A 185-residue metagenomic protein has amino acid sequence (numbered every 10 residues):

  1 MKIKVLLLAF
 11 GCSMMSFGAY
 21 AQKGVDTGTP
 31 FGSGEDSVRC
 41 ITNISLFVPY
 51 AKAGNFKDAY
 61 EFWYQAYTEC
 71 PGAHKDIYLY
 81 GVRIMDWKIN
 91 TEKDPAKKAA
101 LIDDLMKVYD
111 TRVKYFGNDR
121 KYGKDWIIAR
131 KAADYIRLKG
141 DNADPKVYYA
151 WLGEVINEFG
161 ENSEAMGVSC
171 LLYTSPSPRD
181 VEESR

Functional and structural regions predicted by a protein language model:
M1-P30, V82: Bacterial Sec-dependent N-terminal signal peptides
Q22-Y80, I84-N90, P95, A99 (+2 more regions): N-terminal leader/linker segments that initiate helical-solenoid repeat arrays
G32, Y67-G72, T111-G123, N157-S163: Flexible helix-coil transition and linker loops at the boundaries of alpha-helical arrays
E35-N43, H74, Y122-R130, G160-S169 (+1 more regions): Generic helix N-cap/helix-start motif at coil->alpha-helix transitions
W87-K93, A132-N142: Short coil/turn linking the two alpha-helices of tandem helical-hairpin repeats
Y173-D180: Conserved small/polar residues in nucleotide/adenosyl-binding loops
